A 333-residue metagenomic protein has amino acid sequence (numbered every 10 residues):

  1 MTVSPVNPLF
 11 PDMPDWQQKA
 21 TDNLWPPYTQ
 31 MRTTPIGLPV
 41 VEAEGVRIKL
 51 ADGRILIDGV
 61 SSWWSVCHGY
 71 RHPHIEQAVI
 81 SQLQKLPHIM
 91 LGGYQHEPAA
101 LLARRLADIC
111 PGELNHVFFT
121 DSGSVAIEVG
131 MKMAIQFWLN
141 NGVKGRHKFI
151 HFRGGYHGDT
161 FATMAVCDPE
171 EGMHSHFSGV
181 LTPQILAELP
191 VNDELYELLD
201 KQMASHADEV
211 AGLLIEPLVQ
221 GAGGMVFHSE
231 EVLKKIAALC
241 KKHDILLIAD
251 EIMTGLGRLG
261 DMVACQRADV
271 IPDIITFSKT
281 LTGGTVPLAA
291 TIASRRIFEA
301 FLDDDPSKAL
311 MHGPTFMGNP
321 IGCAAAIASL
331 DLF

Functional and structural regions predicted by a protein language model:
T2-F333: Conserved N-terminal phosphate-binding loop of PLP-dependent enzymes in the Aspartate aminotransferase
